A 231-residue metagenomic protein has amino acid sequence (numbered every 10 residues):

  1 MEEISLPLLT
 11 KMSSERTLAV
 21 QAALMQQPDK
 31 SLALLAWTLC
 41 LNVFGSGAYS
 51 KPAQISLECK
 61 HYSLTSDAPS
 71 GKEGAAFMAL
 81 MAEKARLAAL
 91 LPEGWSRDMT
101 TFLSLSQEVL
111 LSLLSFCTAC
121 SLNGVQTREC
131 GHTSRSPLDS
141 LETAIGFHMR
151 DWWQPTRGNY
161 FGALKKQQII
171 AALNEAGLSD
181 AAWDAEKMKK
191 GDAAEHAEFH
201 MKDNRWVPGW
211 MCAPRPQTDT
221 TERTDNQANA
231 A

Functional and structural regions predicted by a protein language model:
M1-K190, M201, G209-A231: C-terminal helical accessory/scaffold domains
A197: Segments that shape or occlude catalytic/ligand-binding pockets
